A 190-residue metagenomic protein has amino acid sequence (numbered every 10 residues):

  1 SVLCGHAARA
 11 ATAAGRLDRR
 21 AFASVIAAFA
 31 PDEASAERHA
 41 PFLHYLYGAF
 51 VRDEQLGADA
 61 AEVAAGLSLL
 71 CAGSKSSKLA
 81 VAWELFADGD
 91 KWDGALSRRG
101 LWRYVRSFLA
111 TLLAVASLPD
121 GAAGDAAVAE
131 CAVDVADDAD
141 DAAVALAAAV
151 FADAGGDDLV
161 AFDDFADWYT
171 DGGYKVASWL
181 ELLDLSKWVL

Functional and structural regions predicted by a protein language model:
S1-C4, A21-A23, R38-A49, A60-A64 (+1 more regions): EF-hand and EF-hand-like helix-loop-helix modules
S1-E33: Structured catalytic modules that directly regulate molecular switches in eukaryotic signaling
L67-A72: Hydrophobic, ordered structural segments
